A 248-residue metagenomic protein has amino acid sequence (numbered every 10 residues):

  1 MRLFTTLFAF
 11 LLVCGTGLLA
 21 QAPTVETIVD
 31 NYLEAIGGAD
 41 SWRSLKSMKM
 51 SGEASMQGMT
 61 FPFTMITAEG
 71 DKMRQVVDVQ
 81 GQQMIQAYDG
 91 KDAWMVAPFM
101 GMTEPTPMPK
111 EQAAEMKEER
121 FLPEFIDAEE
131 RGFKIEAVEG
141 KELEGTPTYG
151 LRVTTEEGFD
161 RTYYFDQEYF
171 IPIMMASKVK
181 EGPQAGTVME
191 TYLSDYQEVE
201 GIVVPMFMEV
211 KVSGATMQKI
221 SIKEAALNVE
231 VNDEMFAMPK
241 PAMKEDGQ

Functional and structural regions predicted by a protein language model:
T5-G17: Bacterial N-terminal signal peptides
L19-D30, E245-Q248: Sec-dependent signal peptide cleavage junction
A20, Q82, E144-M238: Gly/Pro-enriched, hydrophobic low-complexity segments that function as extracytoplasmic propeptides/linkers
T27-G101, E136-A137: N-terminal mature ectodomain segment of secretory-pathway/periplasmic proteins
W94-E124: Acidic/charged, solvent-exposed loop-and-adjacent secondary-structure segments enriched in E/D, K/R, S/T, and G/P
E115-P147, I173-M174: Short, conserved active-site entrance elements at the starts or edges of catalytic domains
A237-E245: Low-complexity, Gly/Ser/Thr/Pro-rich intrinsically disordered linker/tail segments
